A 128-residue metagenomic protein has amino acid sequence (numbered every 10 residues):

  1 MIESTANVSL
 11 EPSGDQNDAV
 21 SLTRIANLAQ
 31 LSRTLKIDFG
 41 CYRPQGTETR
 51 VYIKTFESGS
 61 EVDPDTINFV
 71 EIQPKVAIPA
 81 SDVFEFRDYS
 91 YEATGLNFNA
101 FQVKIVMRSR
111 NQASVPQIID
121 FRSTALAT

Functional and structural regions predicted by a protein language model:
M1-T128: Beta-strand-rich ligand- or partner-binding modules with a strong bias toward extracellular/periplasmic carbohydrate
